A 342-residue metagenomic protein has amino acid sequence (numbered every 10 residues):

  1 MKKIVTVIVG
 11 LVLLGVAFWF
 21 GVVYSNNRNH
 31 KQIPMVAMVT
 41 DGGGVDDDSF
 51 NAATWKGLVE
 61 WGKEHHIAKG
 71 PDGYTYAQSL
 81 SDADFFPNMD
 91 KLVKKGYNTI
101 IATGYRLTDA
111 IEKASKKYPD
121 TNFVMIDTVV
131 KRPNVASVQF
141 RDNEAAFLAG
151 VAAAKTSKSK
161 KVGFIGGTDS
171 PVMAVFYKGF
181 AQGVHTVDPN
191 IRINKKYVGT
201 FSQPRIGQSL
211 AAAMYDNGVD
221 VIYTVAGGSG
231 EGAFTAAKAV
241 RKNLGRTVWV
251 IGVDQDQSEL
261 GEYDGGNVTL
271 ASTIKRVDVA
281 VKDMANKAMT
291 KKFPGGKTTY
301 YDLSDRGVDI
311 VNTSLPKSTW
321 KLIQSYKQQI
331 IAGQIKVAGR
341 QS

Functional and structural regions predicted by a protein language model:
M1-K2, H30: Generic cytosolic/nucleocytoplasmic N-terminal low-complexity/intrinsically disordered segments
K2-S25: Sec-dependent N-terminal signal peptides of Gram-positive bacterial secreted proteins and lipoproteins
W19-S342: A residue-level marker of the well-folded mature domains of exported/periplasmic proteins
